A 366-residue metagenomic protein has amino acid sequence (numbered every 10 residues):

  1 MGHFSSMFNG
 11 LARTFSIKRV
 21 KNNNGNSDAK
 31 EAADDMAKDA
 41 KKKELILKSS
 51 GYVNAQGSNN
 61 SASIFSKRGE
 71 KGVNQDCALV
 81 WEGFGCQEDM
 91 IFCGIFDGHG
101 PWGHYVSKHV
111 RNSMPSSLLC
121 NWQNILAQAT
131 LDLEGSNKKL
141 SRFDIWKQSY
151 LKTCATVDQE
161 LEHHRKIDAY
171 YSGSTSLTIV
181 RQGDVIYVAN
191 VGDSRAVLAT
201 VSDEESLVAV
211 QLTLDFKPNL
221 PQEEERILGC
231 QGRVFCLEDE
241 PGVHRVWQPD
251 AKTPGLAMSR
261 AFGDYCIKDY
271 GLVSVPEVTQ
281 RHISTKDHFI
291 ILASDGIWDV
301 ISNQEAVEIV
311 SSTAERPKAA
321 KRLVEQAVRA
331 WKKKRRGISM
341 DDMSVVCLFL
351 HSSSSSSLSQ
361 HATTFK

Functional and structural regions predicted by a protein language model:
G2-K366: PP2C/PPM-type serine/threonine phosphatase catalytic core, specifically the conserved beta-strand-loop-alpha-helix
